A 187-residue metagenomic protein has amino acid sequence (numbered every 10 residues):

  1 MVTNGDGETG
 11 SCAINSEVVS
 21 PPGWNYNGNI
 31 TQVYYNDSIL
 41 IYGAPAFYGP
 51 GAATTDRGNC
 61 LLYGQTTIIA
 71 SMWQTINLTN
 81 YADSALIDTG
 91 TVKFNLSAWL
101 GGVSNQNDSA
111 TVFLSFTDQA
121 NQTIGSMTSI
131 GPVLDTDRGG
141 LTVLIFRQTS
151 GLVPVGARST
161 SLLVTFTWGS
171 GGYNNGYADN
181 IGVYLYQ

Functional and structural regions predicted by a protein language model:
M1-G101, N105, S115, T123-Q187: Aromatic (Trp/Tyr/Phe) and Gly/Pro-enriched flexible surface segments
N107-A110: Short glycine/proline-enriched turns and hinge-like loops at secondary-structure junctions
V112-D118: Conserved aromatic beta-strand anchor motif in extracellular beta-sandwich/beta-rich domains
